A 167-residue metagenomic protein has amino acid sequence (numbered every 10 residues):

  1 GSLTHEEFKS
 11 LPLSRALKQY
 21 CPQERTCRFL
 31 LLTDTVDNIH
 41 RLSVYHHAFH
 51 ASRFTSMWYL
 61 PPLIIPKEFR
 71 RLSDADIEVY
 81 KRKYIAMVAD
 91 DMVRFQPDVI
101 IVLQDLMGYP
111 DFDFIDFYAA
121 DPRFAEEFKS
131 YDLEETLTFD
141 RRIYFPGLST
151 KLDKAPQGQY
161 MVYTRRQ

Functional and structural regions predicted by a protein language model:
G1-R166: Extracytoplasmic
